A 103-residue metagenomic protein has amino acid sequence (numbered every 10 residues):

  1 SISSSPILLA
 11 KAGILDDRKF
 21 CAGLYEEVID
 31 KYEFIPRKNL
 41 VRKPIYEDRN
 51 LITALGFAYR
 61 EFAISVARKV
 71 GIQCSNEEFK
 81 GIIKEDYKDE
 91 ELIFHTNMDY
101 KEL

Functional and structural regions predicted by a protein language model:
S4-L103: Active-site-adjacent pocket-lining segments in enzyme domains
